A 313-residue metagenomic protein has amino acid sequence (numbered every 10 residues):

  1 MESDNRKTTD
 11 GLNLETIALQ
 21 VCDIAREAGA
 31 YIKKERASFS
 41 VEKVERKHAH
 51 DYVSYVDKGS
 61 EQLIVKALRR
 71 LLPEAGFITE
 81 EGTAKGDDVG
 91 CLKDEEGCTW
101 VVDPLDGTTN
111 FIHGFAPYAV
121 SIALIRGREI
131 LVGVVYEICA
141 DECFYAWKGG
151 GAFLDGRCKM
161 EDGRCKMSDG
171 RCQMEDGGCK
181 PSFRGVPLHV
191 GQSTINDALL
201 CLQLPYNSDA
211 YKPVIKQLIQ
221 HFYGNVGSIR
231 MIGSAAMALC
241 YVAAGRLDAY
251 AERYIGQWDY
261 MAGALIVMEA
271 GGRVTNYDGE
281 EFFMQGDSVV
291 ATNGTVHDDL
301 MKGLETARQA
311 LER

Functional and structural regions predicted by a protein language model:
M1-L105, A310-R313: N-terminal subdomain of lithium-sensitive/metallo-dependent phosphomonoesterases centered on the IMPase/IPPase/PAP
S3, T9, R157-G178: Arg/Gly-rich low-complexity intrinsically disordered repeat tracts
I32, D57, L68, T108 (+6 more regions): Residue-level signal for inorganic ion chemistry
K58, Q62, E81, P104-G107 (+4 more regions): Generic detector of well-ordered alpha-helical packing
G90, D94-F153: DPxDG-like acidic metal-binding loop motif
G133, A152-D155, F183, L202 (+1 more regions): Short hydrophobic/aromatic-rich beta-strand segments that constitute the beta-sheet cores of beta-sandwich/beta-barrel
A152-L154, P181-F183, D209, V296-D299: Short helix-loop capping/hinge motifs at secondary-structure junctions, enriched in acidic/polar residues
L188-R313: An extended, acidic
